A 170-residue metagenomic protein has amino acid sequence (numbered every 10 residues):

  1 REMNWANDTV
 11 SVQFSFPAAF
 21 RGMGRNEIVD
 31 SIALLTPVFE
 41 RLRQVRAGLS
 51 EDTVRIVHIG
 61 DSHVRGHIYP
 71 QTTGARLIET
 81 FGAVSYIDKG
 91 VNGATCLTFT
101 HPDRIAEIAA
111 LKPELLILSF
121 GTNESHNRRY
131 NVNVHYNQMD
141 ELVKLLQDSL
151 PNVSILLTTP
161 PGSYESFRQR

Functional and structural regions predicted by a protein language model:
R1-I59, H63-V84, A106-K112, K144 (+1 more regions): N-terminal secretory targeting modules
T53-E141, P151, Y164-Q169: Conserved SGNH/GDSL esterase-like catalytic core that processes O-acyl groups on lipids and polysaccharides
D148-I155: A short helix->loop->beta-strand "cap" motif at the edges of active sites that frequently abuts
P161: Carbohydrate-associated surface elements
